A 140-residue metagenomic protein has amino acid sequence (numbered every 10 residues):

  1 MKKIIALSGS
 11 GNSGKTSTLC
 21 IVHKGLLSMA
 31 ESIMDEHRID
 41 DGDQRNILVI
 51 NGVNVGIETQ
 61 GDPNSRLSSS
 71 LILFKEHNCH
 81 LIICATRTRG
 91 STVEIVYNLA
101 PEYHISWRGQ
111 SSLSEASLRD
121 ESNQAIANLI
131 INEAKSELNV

Functional and structural regions predicted by a protein language model:
K3-L26: Glycine-rich phosphate-binding P-loop
I5, S28, V55-S65, I105-S114 (+1 more regions): Short, Lys/Arg-enriched charge-dense amphipathic segments
K15, T59-P63, L67, R119-A127: Phosphate/oxyanion-binding active-site loops and adjacent basic polyanion-contact surfaces
I21-V22, L71-I72, V96-L99: Short, glycine/charged-enriched secondary-structure capping and boundary segments
L26, A30, A100: Active-site catalytic pocket residues across diverse enzymes, especially alpha/beta-hydrolases
E31-R87, V93: Conserved nucleotide-sensing/catalytic segment adjacent to the nucleotide-binding pocket in NTP-handling enzymes
A85-V140: Replace "adjacent to P-loop NTPase cores in ATP/GTP-dependent enzymes" with "adjacent to NTP-binding cores
